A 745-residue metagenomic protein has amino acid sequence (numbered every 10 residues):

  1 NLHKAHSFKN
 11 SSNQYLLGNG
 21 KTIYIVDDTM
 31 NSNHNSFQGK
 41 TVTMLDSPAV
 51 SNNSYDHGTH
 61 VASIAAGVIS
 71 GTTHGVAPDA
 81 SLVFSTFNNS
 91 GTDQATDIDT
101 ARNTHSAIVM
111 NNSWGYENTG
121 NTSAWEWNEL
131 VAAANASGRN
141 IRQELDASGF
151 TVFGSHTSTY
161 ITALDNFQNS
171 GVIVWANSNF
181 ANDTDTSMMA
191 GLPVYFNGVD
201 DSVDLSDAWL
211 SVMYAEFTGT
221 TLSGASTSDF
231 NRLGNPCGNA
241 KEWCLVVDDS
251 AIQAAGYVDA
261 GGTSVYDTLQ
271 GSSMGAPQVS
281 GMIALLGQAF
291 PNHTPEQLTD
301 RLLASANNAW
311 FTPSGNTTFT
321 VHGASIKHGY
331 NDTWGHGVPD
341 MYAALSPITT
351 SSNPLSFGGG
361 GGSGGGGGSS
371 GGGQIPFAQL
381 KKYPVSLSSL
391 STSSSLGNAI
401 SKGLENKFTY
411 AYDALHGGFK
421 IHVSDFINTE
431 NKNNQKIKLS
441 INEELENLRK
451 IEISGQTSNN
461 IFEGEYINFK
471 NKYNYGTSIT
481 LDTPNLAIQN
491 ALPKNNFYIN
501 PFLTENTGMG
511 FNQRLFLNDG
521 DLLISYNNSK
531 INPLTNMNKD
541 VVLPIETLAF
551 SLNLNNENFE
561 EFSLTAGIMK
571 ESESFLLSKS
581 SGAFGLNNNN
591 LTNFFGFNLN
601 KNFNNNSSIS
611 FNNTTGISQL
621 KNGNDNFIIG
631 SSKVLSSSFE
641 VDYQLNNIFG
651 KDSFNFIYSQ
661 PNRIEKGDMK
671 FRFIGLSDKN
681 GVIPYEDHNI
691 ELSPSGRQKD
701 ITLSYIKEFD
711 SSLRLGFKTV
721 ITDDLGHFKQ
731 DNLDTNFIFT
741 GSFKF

Functional and structural regions predicted by a protein language model:
N1-H3, I108-N111, Q288-K420, S424: C-terminal subdomain of the subtilisin-like protease fold in secreted/lumenal serine endopeptidases
H3-Q94, T104-A107, E117-N121, Q168 (+3 more regions): Subtilisin-like serine protease catalytic core
N13, D56, V68-G71, S85-D204 (+1 more regions): Substrate-binding/access-modulating region of protease and related hydrolase catalytic domains
T22, D27, V194-A284, Q288: Extracellular S/T/G-rich loop segment that most often corresponds to the catalytic His/Ser-adjacent loop
I64-A65, S70, S85-N88, D249-Y330: Hydrolase catalytic cores
G464-N471, F511-L517, F550-L554, F595-K601 (+4 more regions): Residues on the lipid-exposed face of transmembrane beta-strands in outer-membrane beta-barrel proteins
L481-N485, D519, Y526-N532, A566-S572 (+4 more regions): Transmembrane beta-strands of outer-membrane beta-barrel pores
N647, S653, N732-F745: Outer-membrane beta-barrel "beta-signal"
